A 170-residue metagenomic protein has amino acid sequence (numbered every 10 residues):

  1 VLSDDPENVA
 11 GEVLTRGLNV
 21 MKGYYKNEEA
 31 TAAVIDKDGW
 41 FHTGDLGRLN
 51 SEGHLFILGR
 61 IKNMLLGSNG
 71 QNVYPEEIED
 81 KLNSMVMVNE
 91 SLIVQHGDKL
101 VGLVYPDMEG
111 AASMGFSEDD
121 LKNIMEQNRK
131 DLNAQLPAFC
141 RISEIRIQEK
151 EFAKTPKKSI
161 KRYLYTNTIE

Functional and structural regions predicted by a protein language model:
V1, R48, F152-A153: Hydrophobic beta-strand positions
L2-V34, H54, Q71-V73: Conserved ATP/PPi-binding loop(s) of AMP-dependent carboxylate-activating enzymes
D5, D38, S51-E52, N69 (+1 more regions): Residue-level recognition of short loop/turn positions
A10, D38, V88: Short coil/loop residues immediately preceding or within conserved phosphate-binding loops of NTP-utilizing enzyme
G17, K22-G23, L46-L136: AMP-binding/adenylate-forming catalytic core of the ANL superfamily
Y25, M114-G115, P156-S159: Short conserved micro-motifs at the rims of enzyme active sites and ligand-binding pockets
E90, D98, K130-E170: Conserved C-terminal "lid"/linker of ANL adenylate-forming enzymes
